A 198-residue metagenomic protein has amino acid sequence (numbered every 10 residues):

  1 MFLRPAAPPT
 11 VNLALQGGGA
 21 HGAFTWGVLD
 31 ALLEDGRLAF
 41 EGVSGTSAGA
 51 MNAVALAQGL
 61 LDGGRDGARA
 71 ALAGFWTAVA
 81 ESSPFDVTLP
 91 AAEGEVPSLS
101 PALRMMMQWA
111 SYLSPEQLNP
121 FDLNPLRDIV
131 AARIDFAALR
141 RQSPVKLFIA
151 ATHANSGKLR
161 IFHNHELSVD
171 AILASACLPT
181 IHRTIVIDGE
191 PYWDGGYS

Functional and structural regions predicted by a protein language model:
M1-S44, V54-S198: Patatin-like phospholipase
G45, G49: Gly/Ala-rich beta-loop-alpha elbow adjacent to hydrolase catalytic centers
